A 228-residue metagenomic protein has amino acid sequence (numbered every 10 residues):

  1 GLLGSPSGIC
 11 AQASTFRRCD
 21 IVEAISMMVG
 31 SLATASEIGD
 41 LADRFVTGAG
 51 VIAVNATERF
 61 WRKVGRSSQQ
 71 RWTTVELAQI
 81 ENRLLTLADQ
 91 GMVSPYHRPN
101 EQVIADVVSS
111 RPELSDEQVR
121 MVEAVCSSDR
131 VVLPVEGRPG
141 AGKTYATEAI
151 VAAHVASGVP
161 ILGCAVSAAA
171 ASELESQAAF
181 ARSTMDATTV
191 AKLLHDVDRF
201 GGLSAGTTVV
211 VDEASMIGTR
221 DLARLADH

Functional and structural regions predicted by a protein language model:
G1-H228: Conserved ATP-binding/catalytic motifs of P-loop helicase motor domains
